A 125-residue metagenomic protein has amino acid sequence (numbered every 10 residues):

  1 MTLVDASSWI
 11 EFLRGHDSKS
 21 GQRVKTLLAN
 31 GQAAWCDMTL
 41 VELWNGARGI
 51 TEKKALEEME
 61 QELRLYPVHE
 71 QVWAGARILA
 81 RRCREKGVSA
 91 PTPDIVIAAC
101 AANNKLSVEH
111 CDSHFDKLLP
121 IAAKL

Functional and structural regions predicted by a protein language model:
M1, A98-L125: Acidic, PIN/NYN-like endoribonuclease modules and their adjacent C-terminal/linker elements
M1-W35, N45-E58: Short, well-structured N-terminal submotif of metal-dependent ribonuclease cores
V4-D5, W35-C36, P67-V68, H110: A conserved hydrophobic position in a structured secondary element of the catalytic/binding core that shapes
W9-I10, L40-L43, F115-D116: A generic structural signal for short hydrophobic patches within well-formed alpha-helices
K19, R64-C111: Active-site neighborhoods of divalent-metal-dependent phosphate/nucleic-acid chemistry enzymes
N30-G31, M59-E62, K86, N104 (+1 more regions): Structured helix-beta-strand junction loops
I50-K54, C83-R84, K124-L125: Short, hinge-like loop/turn segments at secondary-structure boundaries
